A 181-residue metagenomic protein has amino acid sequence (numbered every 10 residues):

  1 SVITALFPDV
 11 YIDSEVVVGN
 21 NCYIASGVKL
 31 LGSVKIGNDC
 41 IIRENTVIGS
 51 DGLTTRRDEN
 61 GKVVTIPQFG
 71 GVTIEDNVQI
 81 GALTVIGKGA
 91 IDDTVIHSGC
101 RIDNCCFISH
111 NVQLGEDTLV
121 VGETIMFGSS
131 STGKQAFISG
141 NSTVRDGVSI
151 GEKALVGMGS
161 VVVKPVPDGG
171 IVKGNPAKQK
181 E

Functional and structural regions predicted by a protein language model:
S1-G37, E44: Right-handed parallel beta-helix
S26-G27, L31-E181: Glycine-rich hexapeptide-repeat left-handed beta-helix
